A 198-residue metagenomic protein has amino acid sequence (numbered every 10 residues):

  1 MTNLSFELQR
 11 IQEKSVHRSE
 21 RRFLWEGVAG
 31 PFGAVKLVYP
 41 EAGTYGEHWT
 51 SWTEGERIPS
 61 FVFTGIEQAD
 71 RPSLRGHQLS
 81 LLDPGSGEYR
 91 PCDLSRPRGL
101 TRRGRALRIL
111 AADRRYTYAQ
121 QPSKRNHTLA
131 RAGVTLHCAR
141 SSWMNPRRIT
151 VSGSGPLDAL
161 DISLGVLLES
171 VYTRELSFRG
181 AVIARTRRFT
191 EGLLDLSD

Functional and structural regions predicted by a protein language model:
M1-E47, Q121-D198: Low-complexity or membrane-interfacial segments used for flexible interactions
I11, A42, I66, P84 (+4 more regions): Generic structural motif
G27, S51-E54, L100-R102, N145: Intrinsic disorder/low-complexity segments enriched in polar/charged and small flexible residues
P31-A34, E56-P59, S86-R90, A112-Y116 (+1 more regions): Short acidic/polar mixed-charge low-complexity motifs
V38-P40, T64, L82, S95 (+3 more regions): A structural detector for beta-sheet-dominated domains
P40-P97: A glycine-rich, hydrophobic loop/mini-helix early in the fold
H48-S51, H77-G85, R105-L110, N126-R131 (+1 more regions): Well-ordered beta-strand segments characteristic of repetitive beta-sheet solenoids
L94-S142: Internal, hydrophobic cores of structured domains that mediate oligomerization or house catalytic pockets within large
